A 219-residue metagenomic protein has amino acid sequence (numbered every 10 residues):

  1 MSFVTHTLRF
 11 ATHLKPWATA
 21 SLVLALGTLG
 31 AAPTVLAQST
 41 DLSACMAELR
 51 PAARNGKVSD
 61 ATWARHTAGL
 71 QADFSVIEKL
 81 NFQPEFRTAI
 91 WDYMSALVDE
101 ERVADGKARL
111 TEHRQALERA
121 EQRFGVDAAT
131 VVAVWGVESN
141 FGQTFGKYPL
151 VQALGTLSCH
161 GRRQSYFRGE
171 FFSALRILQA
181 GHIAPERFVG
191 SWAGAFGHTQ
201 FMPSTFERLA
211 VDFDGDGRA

Functional and structural regions predicted by a protein language model:
M1-V4, G30: Intrinsic disorder/low-complexity detector
S2, A37-S39: A generic N-terminal leader/anchor concept
F3-S21: Bacterial N-terminal signal peptides that target proteins for export
L22-G30: Hydrophobic core
A31-A37: Sec/Tat signal peptide C-region and signal peptidase I cleavage site
L42-D60, A64: Mature N-terminal segment immediately following signal peptide/propeptide cleavage in secreted/periplasmic
V58-A219: Catalytic glycan-binding domains that act on GlcNAc-containing polysaccharides
